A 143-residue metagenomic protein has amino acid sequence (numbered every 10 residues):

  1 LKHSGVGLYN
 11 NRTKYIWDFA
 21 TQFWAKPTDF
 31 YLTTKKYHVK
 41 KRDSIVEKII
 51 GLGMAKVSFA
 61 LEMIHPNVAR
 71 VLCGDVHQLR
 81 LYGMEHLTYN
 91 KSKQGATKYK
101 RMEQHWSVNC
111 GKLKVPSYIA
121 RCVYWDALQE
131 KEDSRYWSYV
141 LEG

Functional and structural regions predicted by a protein language model:
L1, L79-Y82, C110: Hydrophobic alpha-helix position signal
L1-G51: Alpha-helical ds-nucleic-acid-binding substructure associated with the helix-hairpin-helix region of base-excision DNA
N11-Y15, K56, I119-A120: Residue-level detector of well-ordered alpha-helical segments, enriched for hydrophobic/aromatic packing positions
R12, G74, K98, M102: Hydrophobic (often cysteine-bearing) scaffold residues that line and stabilize catalytic clefts of nucleotide/cofactor
T21, S92-G143: A basic, often C-terminal nucleic-acid-binding module that engages the phosphate backbone, implemented in DNA
L32-S92, R121-L128: Catalytic DNA-binding helix-loop module of base-excision-repair DNA glycosylases/AP lyases
